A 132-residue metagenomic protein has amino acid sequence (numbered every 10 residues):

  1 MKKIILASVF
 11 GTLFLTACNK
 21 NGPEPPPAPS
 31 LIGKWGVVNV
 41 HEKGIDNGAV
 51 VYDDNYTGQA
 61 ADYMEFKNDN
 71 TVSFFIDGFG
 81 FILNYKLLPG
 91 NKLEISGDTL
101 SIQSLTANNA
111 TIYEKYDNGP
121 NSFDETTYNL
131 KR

Functional and structural regions predicted by a protein language model:
M1-I4, N19: Positively charged n-region of N-terminal signal peptides that target proteins for export
I5-F10: Sec-dependent signal peptide hydrophobic core
F14-A17: C-terminal motif of bacterial Sec signal peptides marking the signal peptidase cleavage site
N19-I82, L87-R132: Lipid interaction determinants
